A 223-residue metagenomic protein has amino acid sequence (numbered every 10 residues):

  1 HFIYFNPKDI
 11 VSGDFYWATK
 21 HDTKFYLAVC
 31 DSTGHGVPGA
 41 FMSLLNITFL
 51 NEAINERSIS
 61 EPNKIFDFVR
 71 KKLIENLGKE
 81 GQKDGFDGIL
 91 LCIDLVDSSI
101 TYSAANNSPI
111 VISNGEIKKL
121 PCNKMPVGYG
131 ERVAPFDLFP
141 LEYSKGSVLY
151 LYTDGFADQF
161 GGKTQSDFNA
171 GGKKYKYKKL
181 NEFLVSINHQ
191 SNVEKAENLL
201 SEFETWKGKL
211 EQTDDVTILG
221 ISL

Functional and structural regions predicted by a protein language model:
H1-V148, T205-L223: … and, occasionally, acidic/histidine-rich disordered N-termini of signaling adaptors
I89, F139-L151, F156-L223: C-terminal catalytic subdomain
